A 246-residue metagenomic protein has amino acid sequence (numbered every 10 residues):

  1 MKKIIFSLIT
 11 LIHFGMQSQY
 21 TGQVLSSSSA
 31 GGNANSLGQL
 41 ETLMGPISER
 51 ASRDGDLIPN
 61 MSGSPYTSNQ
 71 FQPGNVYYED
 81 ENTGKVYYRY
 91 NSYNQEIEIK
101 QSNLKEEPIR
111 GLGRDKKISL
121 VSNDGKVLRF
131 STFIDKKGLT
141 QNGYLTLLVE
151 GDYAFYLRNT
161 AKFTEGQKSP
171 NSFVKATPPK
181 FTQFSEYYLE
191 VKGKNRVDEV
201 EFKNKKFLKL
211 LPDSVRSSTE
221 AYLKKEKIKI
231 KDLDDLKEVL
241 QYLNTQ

Functional and structural regions predicted by a protein language model:
M1-V24, V239: Bacterial Sec-dependent N-terminal signal peptides
Q17-G55, N60: Sec-dependent signal peptide cleavage junction
A34, M44-I47, E190-G193, L208-L211: Short hydrophobic/aromatic-rich motifs at helix boundaries and adjacent loops
P46-N82: N-terminal, post-signal-peptide region of Sec/Tat-exported proteins
S48-R50, F181-T182, G193-D198, P212-S217: Short amphipathic alpha-helical segments, especially helix-boundary/capping motifs
R53, E186-L189, K203-L210: Short, functional N-terminal and low-complexity linear motifs
T67-S68, Q72-F202: Aromatic-patch recognition
E199-Q246: Long, compositionally biased interface segments
